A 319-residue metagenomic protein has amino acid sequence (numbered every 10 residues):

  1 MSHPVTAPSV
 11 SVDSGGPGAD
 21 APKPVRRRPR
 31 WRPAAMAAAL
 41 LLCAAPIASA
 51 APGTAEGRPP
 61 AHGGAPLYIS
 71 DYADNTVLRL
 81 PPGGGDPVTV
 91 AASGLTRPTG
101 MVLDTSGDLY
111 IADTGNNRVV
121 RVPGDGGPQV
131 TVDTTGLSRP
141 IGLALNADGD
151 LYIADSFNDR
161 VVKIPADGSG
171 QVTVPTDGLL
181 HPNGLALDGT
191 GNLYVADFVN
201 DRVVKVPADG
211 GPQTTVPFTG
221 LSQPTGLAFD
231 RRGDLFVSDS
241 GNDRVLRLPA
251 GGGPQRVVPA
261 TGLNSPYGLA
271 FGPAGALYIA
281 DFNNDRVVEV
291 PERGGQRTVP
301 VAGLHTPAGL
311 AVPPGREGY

Functional and structural regions predicted by a protein language model:
S2-P8, V25-A55: Secretory targeting and sorting signals
T54-N75, L80: Extracytoplasmic low-complexity, Pro/Thr/Ser/Ala/Gly-rich segments that lie immediately after a secretion/anchoring
E56-G64, G94-T105, T135-D148, G178-T190 (+3 more regions): Beta-rich, blade/repeat-based domains predominating in secreted/periplasmic proteins but also intracellular
P66-I69, D108-Y110, D150-Y152, N192-Y194 (+3 more regions): Conserved beta-propeller blade signature
Y72, T114-G115, S156, F198 (+2 more regions): Short loop/turn segments immediately following the C-termini of beta-strands
T76-R79, N117-R121, D159-K163, D201-K205 (+2 more regions): A short loop-to-beta-strand structural motif that recurs across blades of beta-propeller domains
P81-G85, V122-G127, I164-S169, V206-G211 (+2 more regions): Short loop/turn segments that connect beta-strands within beta-propeller blades
D86-A92, P128-T134, G170-T176, P212-F218 (+2 more regions): A short beta-strand motif characteristic of beta-propeller blades
